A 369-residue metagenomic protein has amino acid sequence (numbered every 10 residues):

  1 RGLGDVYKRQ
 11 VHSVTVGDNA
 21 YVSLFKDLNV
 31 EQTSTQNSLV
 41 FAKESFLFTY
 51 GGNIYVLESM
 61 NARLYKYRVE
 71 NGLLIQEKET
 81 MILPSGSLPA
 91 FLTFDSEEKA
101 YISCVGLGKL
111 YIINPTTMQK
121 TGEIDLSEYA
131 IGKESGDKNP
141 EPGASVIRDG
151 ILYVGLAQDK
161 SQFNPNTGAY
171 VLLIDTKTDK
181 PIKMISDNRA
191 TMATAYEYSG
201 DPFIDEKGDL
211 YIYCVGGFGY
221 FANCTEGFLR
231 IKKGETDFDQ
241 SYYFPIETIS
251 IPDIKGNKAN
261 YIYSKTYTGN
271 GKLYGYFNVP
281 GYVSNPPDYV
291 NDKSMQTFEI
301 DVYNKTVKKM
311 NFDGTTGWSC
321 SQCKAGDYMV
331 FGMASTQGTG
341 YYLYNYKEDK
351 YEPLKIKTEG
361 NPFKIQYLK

Functional and structural regions predicted by a protein language model:
G2-Y7: Short, small-residue-biased leader/transition segments that mark boundaries at the very start of proteins
T15-D18, N61-R63, G106-K109, D159-F163 (+3 more regions): Short glycine/acidic-enriched loop and turn motifs that connect beta-strands
N19-I112: Post-signal peptide N-terminal segment of secreted/secretory-pathway proteins
E31-V40, I75-L83, K120-E134, P181-R189 (+3 more regions): Beta-propeller fold detector
L39-G51, P84-T93, S135-A144, M192-D201 (+3 more regions): Repeated scaffold domains used in trafficking and secretory/extracellular systems, primarily beta-propellers
I112-P115, N166-D179, C224-T236, V290-Y303 (+1 more regions): Beta-propeller blade signature
V154-G168, I212-G227, Y274-D292: Short, conserved, GDST-rich strand-edge loop motifs in beta-rich repeat architectures
K258-M333: Loop/turn-rich, solvent-exposed surfaces of beta-rich toroidal or solenoidal domains
